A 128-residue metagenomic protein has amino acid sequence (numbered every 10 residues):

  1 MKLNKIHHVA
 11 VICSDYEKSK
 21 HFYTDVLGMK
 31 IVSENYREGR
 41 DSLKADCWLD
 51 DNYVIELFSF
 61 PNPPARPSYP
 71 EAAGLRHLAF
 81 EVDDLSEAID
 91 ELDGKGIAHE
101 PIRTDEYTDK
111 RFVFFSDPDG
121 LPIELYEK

Functional and structural regions predicted by a protein language model:
M1-E17, L75-L78: N-terminal beta-strand motif that seeds the catalytic metal site of vicinal oxygen chelate
M1-K2, N35, D46, I89-K128: Vicinal oxygen chelate
K5, D41-L43, G74, D109: Exposed loop/turn and edge beta-strand positions of beta-sandwich/beta-sheet ligand-binding modules
V11-V54, G94: Core segments of cupin and vicinal oxygen chelate
V32-E34, R40-L43, N62-S68, P101: A short, acidic/glycine-rich surface segment
D51-V54, N62-P63, L85: Short, charged/polar surface micro-motifs in flexible loops or helix N-caps
E71, L78-S86: Mid-chain, well-packed structural core segment of small domains
